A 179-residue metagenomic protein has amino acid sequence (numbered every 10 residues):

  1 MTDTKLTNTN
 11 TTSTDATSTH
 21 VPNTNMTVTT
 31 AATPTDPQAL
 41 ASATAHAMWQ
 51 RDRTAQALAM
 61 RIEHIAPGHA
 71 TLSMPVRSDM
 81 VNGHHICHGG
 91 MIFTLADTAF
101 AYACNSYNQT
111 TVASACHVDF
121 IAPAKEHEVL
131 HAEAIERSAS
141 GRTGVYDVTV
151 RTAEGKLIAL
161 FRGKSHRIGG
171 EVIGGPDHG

Functional and structural regions predicted by a protein language model:
T2-G179: Terminal targeting signals and extreme-terminal segments of soluble enzymes
